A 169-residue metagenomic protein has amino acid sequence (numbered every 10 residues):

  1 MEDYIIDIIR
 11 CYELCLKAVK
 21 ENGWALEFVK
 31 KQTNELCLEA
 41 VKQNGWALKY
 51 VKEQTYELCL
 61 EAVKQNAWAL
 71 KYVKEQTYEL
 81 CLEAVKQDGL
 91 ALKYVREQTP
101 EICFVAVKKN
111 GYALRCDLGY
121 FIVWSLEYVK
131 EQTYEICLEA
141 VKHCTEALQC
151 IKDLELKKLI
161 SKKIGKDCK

Functional and structural regions predicted by a protein language model:
M1-K169: Non-catalytic tandem-repeat scaffold regions and their flanking low-complexity/translocation tails
